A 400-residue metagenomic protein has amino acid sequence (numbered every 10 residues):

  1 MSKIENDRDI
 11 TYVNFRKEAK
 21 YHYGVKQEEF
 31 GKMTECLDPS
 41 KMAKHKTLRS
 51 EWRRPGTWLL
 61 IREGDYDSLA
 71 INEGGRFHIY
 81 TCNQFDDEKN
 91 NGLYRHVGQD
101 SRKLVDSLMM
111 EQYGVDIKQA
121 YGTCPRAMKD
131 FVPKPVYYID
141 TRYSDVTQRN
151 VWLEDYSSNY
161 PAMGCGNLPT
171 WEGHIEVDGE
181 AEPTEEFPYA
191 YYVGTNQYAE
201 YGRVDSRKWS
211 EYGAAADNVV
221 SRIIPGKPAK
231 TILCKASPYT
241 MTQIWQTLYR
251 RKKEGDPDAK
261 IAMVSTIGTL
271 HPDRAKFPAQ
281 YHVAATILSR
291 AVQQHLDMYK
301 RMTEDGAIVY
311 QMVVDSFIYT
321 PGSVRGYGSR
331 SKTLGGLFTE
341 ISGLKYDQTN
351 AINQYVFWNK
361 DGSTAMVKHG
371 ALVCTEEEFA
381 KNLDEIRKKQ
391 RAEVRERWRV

Functional and structural regions predicted by a protein language model:
M1-V400: Conserved acidic
